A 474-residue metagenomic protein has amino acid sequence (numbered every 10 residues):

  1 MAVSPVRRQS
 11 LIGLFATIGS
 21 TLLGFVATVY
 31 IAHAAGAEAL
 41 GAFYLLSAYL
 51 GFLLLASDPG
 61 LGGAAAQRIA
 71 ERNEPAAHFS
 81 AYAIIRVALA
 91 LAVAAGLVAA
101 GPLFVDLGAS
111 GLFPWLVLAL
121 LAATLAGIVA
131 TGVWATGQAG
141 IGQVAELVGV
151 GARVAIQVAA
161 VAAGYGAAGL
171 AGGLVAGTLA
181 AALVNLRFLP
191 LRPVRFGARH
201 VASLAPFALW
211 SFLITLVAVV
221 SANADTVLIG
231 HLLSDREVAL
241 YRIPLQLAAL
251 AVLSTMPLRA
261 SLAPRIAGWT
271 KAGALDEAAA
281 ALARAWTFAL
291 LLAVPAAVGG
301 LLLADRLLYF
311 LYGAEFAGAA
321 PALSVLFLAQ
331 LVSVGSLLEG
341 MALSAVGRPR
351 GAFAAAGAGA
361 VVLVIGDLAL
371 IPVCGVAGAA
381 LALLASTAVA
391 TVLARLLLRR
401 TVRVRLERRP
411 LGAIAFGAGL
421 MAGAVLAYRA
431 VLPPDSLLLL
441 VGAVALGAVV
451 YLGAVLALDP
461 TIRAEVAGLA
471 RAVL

Functional and structural regions predicted by a protein language model:
P5-G62, A90, A94-V98, A119 (+4 more regions): Signature of the first transmembrane helix
Q9, G13-S20, L46, L50-F104 (+2 more regions): Membrane-water interface segments that mark the loop-to-transmembrane alpha-helix transition
A32-L45, E71-A81, A92-L121, A163-A171 (+3 more regions): Membrane-interface helix-capping segments at transmembrane helix termini in multi-pass transporters
R68-A83, L240-R348, A352: Specific pore-lining/lateral-gate transmembrane helices of multi-pass inner-membrane transport and insertion machines
F113, Q143-L191, F207, L245-A248 (+5 more regions): Hydrophobic alpha-helical transmembrane segments
L118-L147, F327-G359: Membrane-interface junctions at transmembrane-helix termini in multi-pass inner-membrane proteins
G164-L174, L183-A222, R265, K271-E277 (+1 more regions): Interhelical loop/hinge segments that connect adjacent transmembrane helices in multipass membrane
L426-L474: Membrane-proximal transmembrane or re-entrant/amphipathic helices at the cytosolic face
